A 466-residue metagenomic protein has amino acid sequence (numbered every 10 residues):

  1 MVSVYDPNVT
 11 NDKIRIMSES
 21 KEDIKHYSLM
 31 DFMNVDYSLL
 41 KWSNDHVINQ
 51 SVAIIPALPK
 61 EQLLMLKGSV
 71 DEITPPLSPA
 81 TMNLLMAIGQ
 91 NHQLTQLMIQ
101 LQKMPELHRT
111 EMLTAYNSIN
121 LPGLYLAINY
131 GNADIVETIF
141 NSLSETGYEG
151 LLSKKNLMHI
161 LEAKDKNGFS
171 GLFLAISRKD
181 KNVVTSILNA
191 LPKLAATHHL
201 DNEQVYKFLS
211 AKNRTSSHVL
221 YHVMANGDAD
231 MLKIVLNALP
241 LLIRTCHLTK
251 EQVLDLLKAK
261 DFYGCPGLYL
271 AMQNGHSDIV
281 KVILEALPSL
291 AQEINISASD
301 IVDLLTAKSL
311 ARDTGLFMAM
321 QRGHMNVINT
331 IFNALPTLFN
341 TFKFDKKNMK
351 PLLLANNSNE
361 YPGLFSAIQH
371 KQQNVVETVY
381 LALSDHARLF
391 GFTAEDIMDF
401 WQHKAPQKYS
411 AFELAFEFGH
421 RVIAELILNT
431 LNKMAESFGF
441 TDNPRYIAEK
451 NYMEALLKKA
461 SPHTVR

Functional and structural regions predicted by a protein language model:
M1-Y5, M17, P462-R466: Non-Sec secretion/translocation targeting segments of pathogen effectors
L77-S78, Y116-N117, K164-D165, K212-R214 (+5 more regions): Ankyrin repeat boundary/linker residues
L84-L85, L124, L172, L220 (+4 more regions): Conserved hydrophobic residue in the first alpha-helix
A87-I88, A127, A175, V223 (+4 more regions): Ankyrin-repeat helical register
Q93-Q96, I135, V183, M231 (+4 more regions): Conserved ankyrin/ankyrin-like repeat signature
I99-E111, F140-H159, L188-Y206, L236-I243 (+6 more regions): Ankyrin repeat domain, specifically the short helix-to-loop turn at the C-terminus of the second helix of each repeat
